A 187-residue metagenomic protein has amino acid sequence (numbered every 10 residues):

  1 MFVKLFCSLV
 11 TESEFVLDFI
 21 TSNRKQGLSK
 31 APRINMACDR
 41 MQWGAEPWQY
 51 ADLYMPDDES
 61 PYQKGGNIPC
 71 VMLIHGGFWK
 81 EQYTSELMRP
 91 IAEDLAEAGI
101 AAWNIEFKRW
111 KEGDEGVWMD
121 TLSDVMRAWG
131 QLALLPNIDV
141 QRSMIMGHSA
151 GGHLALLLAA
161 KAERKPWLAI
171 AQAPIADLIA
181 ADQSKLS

Functional and structural regions predicted by a protein language model:
V10-Q63: N-terminal cap/lid segment of alpha/beta-hydrolase-fold proteins
E59-G66, V71-D94: Short, surface-exposed "cap/lid" segments of acyl-processing enzymes
F78, K108, I175: Catalytic metal-binding/acid-base residues of hydrolase active sites
Q82-I91, W103-Q141: Catalytic nucleophile-loop/oxyanion-hole region of alpha/beta-hydrolase and closely related hydrolase-like folds
I100: Short phosphate-binding/catalytic loops that engage adenosine nucleotides
R127-L186: Primarily recognizes the serine-hydrolase "nucleophile elbow" in alpha/beta-hydrolase and SGNH/GDSL folds
